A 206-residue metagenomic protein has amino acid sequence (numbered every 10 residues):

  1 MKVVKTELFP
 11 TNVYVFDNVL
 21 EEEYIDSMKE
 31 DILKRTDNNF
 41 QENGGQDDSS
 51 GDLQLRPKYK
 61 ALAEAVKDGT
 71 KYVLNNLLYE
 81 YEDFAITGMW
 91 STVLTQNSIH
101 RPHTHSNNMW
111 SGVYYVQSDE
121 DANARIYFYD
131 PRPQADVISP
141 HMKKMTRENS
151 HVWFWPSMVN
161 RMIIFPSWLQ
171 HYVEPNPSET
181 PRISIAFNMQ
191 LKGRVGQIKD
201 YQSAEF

Functional and structural regions predicted by a protein language model:
M1-E82, N97-I99, R125, Y201-F206: Non-heme Fe(II)/2-oxoglutarate
Y14, M89, W110-G112, I183-F187: Hydrophobic residues positioned within well-ordered beta-strands of beta-sheet architectures
E21, P133, L169-H171, Q190-K192: Short, solvent-exposed loop/turn segments at secondary-structure junctions
A85-S91: A short glycine-rich, His/Asp/Glu-containing loop-to-beta-strand
W90, H103-H105, H171: Histidine-centered active-site/metal-ligand motif
L94-I164, P181, L191-S203: Catalytic core of non-heme Fe(II) oxygenases with the double-stranded beta-helix
S98-I99, W168-Y172: Histidine-centered metal-chelating micro-motifs
E174-S184: Ligand-binding loop in jelly-roll beta-barrel domains
